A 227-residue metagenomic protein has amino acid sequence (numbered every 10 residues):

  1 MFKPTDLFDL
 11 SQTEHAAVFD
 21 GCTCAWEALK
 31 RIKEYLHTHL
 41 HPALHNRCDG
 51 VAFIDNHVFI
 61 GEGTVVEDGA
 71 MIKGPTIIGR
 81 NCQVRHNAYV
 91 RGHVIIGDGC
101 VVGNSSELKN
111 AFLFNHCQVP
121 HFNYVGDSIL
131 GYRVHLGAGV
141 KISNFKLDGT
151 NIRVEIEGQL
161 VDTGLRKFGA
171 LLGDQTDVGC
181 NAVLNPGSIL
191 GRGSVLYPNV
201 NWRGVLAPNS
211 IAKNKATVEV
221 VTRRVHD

Functional and structural regions predicted by a protein language model:
M1-V51, N56, G193, N199 (+1 more regions): Terminal amphipathic alpha-helical/low-complexity segments used for targeting or macromolecular assembly
H15-F19, N104, L113-H116, P120-D227: Glycine-rich hexapeptide-repeat left-handed beta-helix
L40, N56-V58, L108-N110, T150: Short, charged low-complexity linear segments at domain edges
P42-L44, I60, G173: Conserved short histidine dyad/triad with adjacent acidic residue
N46-R47, T64, C82, N115-H116: Short Cys/His-rich Zn2+-coordinating modules
V58, P75-I77, H93-I95, N104-S105 (+3 more regions): Low-complexity, polar/charged sequence tracts that form flexible coils or short amphipathic helices and often embed
F59-V102: Glycine-rich active-site/cofactor-binding loop and its immediate structural neighborhood
